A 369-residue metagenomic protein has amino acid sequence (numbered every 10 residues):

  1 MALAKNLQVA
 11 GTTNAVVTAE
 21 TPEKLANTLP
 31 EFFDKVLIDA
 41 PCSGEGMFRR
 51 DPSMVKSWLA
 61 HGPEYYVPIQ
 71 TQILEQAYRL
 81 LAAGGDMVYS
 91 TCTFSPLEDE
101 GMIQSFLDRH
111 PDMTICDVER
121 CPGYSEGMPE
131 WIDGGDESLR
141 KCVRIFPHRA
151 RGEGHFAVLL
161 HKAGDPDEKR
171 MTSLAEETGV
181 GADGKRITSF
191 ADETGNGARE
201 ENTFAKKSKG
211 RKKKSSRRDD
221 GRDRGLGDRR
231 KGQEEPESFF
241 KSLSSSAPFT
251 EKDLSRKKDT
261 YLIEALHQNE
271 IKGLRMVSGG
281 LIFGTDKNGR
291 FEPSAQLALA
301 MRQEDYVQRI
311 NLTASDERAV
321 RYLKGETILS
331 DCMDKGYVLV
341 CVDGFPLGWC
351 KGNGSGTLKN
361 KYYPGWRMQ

Functional and structural regions predicted by a protein language model:
M1-P30: S-adenosyl-L-methionine
F32-D34, P111: Local beta-strand N-terminus motif with an aromatic residue
D34-E75, C92-D99: Mobile active-site "lid"/loop adjacent to the S-adenosyl-L-methionine
L81-A83: Helix-to-beta-strand junctions that scaffold the AdoMet/dcAdoMet cofactor pocket in Class I SAM-dependent enzymes
D86-S90: Conserved beta-strand signature within the Rossmann-like core of class I S-adenosyl-L-methionine
E100-G123: Conserved Class I S-adenosyl-L-methionine
K141-R170, L174: Core SAM-dependent methyltransferase catalytic element
A163-Q369: Polybasic, low-complexity RNA-engagement segments
